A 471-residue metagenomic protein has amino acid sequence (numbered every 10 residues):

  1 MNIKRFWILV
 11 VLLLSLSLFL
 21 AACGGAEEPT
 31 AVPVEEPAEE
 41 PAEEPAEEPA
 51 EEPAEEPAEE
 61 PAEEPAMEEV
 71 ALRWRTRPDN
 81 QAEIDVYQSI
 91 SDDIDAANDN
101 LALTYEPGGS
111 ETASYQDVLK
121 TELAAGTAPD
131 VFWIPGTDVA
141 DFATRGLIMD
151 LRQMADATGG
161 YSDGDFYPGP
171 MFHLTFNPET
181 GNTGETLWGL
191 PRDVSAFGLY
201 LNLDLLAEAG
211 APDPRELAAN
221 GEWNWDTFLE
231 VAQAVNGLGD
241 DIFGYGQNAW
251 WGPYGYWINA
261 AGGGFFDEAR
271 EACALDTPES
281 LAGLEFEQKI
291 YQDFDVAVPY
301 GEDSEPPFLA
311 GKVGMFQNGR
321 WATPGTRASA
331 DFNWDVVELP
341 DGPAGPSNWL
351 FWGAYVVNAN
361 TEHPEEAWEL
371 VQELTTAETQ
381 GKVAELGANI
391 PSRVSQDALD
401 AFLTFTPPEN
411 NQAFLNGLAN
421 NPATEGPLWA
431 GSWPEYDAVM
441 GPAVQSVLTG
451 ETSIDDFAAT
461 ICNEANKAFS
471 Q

Functional and structural regions predicted by a protein language model:
C23, R75, N182, V298 (+1 more regions): C-terminal capping/gating helix-and-loop segments adjacent to ligand/active sites or protein-protein/ligand interfaces
P61-E64, G136-G198, D226, D335-V337 (+2 more regions): Hinge/lid segment of periplasmic solute-binding proteins
E68-D79, L101-E106, V131, Y245: Short, well-ordered beta-strand elements
R73, P178-R192, F197-L199, A207 (+3 more regions): Extracytoplasmic/periplasmic solute-binding protein
P78, D93, E305-P306, W321-P324 (+2 more regions): Mature extracytoplasmic/periplasmic domains
D93-P170, E208-G210, G314-M315, D335 (+3 more regions): Extracytoplasmic "Venus flytrap"/periplasmic binding protein-like
A96-A97, A102, A125, T180 (+7 more regions): Extracytoplasmic/periplasmic substrate-recognition and gating elements
L229-N236, A269-Y300, R327-A328, L339: Glycine-centered hinge/linker elements that transmit conformational signals in sensory and ligand-binding systems
